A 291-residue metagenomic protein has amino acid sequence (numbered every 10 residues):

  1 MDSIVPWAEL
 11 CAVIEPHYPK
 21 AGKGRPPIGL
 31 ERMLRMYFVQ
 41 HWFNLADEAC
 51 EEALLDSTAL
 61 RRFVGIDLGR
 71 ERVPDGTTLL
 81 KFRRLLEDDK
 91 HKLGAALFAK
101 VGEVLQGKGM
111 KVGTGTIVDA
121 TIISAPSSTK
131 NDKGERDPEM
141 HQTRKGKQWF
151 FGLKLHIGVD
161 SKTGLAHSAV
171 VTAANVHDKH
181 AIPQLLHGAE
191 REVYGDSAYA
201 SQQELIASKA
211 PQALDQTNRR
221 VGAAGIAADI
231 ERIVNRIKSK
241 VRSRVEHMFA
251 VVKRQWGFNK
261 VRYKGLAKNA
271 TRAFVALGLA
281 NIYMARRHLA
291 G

Functional and structural regions predicted by a protein language model:
M1-F38, F43: Basic, short loop/linker segments at the boundary and entry of helix-turn-helix/winged-helix-like folds
C11-P19, G102, F249, K253: Amphipathic, well-packed alpha-helical segments that form the structural scaffold of globular domains
K23-L30, K264-A273: Structural motif
L30, V39, E48, E52-L55 (+6 more regions): Polybasic low-complexity intrinsically disordered regions
R35, A250, R272-L277: Conserved, well-structured core segments
L60: Short, solvent-exposed alpha-helical "recognition" segments
R191-E192, S197-T271: Helix-centered, glycine/charged polyanion-binding patches within enzymatic domains that contact phosphate-containing
Q255, L289-G291: A short, flexible helix-boundary coil/loop motif
